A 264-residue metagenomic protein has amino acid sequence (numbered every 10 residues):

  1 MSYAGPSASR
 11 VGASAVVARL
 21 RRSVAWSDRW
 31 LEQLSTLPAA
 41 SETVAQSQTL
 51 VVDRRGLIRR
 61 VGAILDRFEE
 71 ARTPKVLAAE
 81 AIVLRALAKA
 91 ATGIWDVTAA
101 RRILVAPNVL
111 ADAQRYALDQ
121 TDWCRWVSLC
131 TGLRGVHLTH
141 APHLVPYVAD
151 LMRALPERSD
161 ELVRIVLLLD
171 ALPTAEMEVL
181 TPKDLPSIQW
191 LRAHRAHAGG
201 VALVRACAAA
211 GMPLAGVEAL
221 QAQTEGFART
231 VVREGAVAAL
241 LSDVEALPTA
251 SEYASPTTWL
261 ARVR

Functional and structural regions predicted by a protein language model:
M1-A91, P256-R262: A metal-dependent hydrolase signature that marks the N-terminal structural subdomain at the beginning of catalytic folds
S14, S159-R164, G211-E218: Active-site rim elements
W30, G135-T139, E176: Short alpha-helical functional segments enriched in proximate histidine and acidic residues
T92-D112: Active-site-adjacent "gating/activation" loops or surface patches in catalytic cores
L110-L129: Short pre-active-site segment immediately N-terminal to the catalytic Zn-binding motif
T131-V148: Catalytic Zn2+-binding segment of zinc metalloproteases
P146-P173: Acidic/histidine-rich catalytic neighborhood
T174-R264: Pan-zinc metallopeptidase signature
